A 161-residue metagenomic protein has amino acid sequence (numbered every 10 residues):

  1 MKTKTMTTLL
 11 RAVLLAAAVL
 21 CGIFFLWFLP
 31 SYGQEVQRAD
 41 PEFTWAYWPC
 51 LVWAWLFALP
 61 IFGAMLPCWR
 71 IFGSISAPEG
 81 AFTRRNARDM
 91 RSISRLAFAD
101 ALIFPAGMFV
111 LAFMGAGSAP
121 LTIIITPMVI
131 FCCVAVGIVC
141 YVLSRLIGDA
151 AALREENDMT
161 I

Functional and structural regions predicted by a protein language model:
M1-A18: Alpha-helical transmembrane segments and their helix-start/interface "positive-inside/aromatic belt" motifs in integral
L14-F25, I61-P67, A101-M108, C133-G137: Helical transmembrane-bundle signal
F25-R38: Membrane-helix interface motif
D40-L66: Membrane-helix boundary elements
F62-R84: Membrane-helix interface/capping segments
A81-S92, E155-I161: Membrane-cytosol interface motif
D100-P120: Alpha-helical transmembrane segments and their membrane-interface junctions in multi-pass membrane proteins
A106, I123-E155: Alpha-helical transmembrane segments and their immediate juxtamembrane interface regions
